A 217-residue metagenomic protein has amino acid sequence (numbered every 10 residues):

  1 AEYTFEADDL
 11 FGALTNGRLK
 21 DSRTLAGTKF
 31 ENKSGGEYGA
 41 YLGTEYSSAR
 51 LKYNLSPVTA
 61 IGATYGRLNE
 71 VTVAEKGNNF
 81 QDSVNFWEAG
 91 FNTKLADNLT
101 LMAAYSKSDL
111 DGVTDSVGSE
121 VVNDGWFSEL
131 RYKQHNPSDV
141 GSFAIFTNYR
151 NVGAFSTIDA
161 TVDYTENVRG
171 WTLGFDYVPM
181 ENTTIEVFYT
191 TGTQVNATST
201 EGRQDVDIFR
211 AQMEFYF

Functional and structural regions predicted by a protein language model:
A1-E88, F155-E166: Surface-exposed coil loops of outer-membrane beta-barrel proteins
S56-F217: Outer-membrane beta-barrel pore domains
